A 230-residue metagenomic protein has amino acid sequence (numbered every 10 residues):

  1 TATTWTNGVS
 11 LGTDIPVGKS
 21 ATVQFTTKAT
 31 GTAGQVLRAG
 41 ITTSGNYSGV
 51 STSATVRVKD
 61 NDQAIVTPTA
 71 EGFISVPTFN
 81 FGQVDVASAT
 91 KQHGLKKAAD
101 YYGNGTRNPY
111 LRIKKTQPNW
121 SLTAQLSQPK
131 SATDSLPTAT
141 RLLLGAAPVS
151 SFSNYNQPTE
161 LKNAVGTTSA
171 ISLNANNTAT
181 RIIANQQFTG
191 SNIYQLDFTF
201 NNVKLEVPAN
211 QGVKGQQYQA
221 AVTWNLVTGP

Functional and structural regions predicted by a protein language model:
A2-G8: Cysteine-poor, low-complexity segments in flexible/peripheral regions
T3, N61-P230: Signature of Gram-negative chaperone-usher
G8-L37, G45, Q186-G212: Low-complexity, intrinsically disordered segments enriched in Ser/Thr together with acidic residues
S10, D14-S20, F25-T32, T42-S48 (+4 more regions): Long, low-complexity, polar and repeat-rich extracellular regions of very large Gram-negative surface proteins
T26-D60, K204, A209-G229: Serine/threonine-enriched low-complexity regions used as flexible
